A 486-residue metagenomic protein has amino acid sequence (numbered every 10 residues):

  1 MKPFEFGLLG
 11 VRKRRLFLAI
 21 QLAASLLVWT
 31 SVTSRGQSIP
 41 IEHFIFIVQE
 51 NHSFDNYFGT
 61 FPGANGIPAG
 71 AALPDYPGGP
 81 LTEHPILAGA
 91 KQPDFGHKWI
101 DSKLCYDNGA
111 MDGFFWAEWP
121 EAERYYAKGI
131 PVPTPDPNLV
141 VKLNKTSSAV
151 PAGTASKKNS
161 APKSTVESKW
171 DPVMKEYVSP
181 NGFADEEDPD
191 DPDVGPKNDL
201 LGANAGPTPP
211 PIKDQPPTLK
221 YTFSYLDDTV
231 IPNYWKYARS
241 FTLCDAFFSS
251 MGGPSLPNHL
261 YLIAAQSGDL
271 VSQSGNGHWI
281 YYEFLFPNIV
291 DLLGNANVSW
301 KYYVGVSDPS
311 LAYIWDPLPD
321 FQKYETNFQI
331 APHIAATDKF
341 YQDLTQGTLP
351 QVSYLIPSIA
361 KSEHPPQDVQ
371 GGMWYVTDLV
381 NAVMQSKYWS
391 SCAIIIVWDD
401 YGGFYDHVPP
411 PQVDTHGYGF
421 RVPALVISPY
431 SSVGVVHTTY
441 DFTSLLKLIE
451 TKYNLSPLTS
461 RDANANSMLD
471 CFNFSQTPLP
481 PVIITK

Functional and structural regions predicted by a protein language model:
M1-K13: N-terminal secretory signal peptides that target proteins for export/translocation
P3-E5, W29, Y237, H437: Exposed boundary/loop context
R12-R15, R35: Basic polycationic patches enriched in arginine
F17-W29: Bacterial N-terminal signal peptides
S31-T33: N-terminal signal peptide c-region/cleavage motif recognized by signal peptidases
R35-K486: N-terminal pro-sequences and low-complexity stem/linker regions of secreted or lumenal proteins
